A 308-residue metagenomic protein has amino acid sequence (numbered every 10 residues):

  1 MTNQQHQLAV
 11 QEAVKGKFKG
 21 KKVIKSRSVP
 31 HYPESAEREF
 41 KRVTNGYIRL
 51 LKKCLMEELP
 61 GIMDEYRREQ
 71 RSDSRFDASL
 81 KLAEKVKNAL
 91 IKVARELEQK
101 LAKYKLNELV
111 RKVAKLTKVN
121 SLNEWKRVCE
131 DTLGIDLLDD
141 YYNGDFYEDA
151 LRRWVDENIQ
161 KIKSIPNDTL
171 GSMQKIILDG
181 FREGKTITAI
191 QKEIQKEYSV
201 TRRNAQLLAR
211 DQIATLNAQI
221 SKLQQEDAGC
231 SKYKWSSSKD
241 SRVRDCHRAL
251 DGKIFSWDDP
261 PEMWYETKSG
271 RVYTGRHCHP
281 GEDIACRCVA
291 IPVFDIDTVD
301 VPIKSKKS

Functional and structural regions predicted by a protein language model:
M1-S199, V293-S308: N-terminal leader/targeting and assembly helices and adjacent pre-domain segments
V200, N204-K306: Acidic, glycine-rich two-metal-ion catalytic cores of nucleic acid-processing enzymes
